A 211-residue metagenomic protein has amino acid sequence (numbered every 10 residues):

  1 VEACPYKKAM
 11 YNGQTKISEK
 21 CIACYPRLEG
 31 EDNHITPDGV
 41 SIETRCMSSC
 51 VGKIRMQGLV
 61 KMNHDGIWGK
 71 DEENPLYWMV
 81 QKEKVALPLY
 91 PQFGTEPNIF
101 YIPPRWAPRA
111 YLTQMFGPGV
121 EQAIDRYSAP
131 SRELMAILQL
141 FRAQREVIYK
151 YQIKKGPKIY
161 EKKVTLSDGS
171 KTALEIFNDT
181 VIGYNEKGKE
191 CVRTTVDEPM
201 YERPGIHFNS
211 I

Functional and structural regions predicted by a protein language model:
V1-A3, K7: Ferredoxin-type iron-sulfur electron-transfer modules and their immediate structural context
K7-I211: Flanking helices and flexible, charged tails adjoining ferredoxin-like Fe-S electron-transfer domains in multi-subunit
